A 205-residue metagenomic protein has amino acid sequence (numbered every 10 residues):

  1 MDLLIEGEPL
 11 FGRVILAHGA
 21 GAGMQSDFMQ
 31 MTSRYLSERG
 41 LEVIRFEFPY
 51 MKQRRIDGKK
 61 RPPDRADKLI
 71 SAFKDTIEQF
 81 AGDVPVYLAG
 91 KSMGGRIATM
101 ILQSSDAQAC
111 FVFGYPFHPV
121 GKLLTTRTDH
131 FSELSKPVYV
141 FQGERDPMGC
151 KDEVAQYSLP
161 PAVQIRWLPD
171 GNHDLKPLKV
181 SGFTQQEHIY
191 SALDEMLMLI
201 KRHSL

Functional and structural regions predicted by a protein language model:
M1-P85, L175-K179: Serine-hydrolase catalytic machinery in alpha/beta-hydrolase-like enzymes
P85-G90, F113: Short beta-strand immediately N-terminal to the catalytic nucleophile in serine-hydrolase-like folds
G90-A98: Gly/Ala-rich beta-loop-alpha elbow adjacent to hydrolase catalytic centers
I97-I101, G121: Hydrolases whose catalytic domains are alpha/beta-hydrolase-1, hotdog thioesterase, or metallo-beta-lactamase-like
D106-G121: A conserved short beta-strand
E133-S135, V140-Q142, D146: Short beta-strand/loop motif that positions the catalytic acidic residue of the alpha/beta-hydrolase fold
P147-D152: Conserved alpha/beta-hydrolase "acid-adjacent" motif
G171-E187: Catalytic histidine-centered segment of alpha/beta-hydrolase-like enzymes
